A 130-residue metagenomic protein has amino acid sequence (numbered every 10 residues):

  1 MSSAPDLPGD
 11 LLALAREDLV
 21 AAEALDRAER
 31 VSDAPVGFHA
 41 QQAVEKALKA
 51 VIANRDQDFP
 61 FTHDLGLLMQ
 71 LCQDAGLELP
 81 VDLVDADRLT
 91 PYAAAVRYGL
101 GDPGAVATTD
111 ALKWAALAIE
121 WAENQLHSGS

Functional and structural regions predicted by a protein language model:
M1-S130: Terminal alpha-helical segments
